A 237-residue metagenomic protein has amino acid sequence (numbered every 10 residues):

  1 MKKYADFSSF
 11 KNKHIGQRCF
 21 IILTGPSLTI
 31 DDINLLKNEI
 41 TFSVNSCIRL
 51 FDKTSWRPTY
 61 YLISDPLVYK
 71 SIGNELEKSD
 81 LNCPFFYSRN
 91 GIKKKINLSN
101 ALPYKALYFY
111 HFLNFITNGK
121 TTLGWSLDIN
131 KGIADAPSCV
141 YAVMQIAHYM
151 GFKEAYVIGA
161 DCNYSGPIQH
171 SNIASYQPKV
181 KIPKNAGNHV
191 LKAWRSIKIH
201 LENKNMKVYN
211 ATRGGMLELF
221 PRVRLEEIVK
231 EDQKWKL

Functional and structural regions predicted by a protein language model:
M1-L237: Metal-ion/cofactor- or nucleotide/acyl-coenzyme-handling active-site neighborhoods
